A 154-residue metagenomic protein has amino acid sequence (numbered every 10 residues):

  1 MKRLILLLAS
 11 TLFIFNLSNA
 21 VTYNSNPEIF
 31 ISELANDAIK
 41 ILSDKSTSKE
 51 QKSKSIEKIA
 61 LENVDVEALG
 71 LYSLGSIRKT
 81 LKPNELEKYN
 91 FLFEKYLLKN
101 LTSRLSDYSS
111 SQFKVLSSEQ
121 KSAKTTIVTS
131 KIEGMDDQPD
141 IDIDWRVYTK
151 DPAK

Functional and structural regions predicted by a protein language model:
M1-L4: Positively charged n-region of N-terminal signal peptides that target proteins for export
L7-N16: Bacterial N-terminal signal peptides
S18-N24: Boundary at the C-terminal end of the N-terminal hydrophobic targeting segment
N24-L101: Early exported N-terminus immediately downstream of N-terminal targeting peptides
D44, I132-M135, V147-K150: Short beta-turn/strand-loop junction motif enriched in small, turn-promoting residues
K99-D144: Surface-exposed, charged secondary-structure patches
D140-K154: Short beta-strand edge/turn micro-motifs at domain boundaries
